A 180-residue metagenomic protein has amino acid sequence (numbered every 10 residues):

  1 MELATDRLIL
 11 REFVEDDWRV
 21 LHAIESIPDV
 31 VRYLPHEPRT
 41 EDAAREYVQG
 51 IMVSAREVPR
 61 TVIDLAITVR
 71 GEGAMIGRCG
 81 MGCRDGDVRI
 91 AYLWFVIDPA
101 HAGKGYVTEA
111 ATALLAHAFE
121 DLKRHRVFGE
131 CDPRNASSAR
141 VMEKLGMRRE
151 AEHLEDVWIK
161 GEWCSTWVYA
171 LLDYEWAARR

Functional and structural regions predicted by a protein language model:
M1-R32, Q49, D64-R180: Acyl-donor (CoA/ACP) binding surface of acyl/acetyltransferases
E25, L34, A55-E57: Hydrophobic residues in alpha-helical segments
V31-R39: A short gly/proline-enriched turn/hairpin at secondary-structure junctions
T40-T61, A66: Active-site rim helix/loop that mediates acceptor-substrate recognition in acyltransferases
